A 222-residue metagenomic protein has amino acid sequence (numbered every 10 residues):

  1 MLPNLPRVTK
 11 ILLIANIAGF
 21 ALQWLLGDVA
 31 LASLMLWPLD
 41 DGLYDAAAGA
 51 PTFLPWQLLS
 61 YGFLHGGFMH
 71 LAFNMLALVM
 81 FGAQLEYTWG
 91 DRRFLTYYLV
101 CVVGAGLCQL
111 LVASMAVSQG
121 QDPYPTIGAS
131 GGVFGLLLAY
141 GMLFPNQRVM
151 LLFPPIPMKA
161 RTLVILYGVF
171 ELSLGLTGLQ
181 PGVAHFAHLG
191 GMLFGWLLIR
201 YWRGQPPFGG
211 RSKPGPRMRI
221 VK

Functional and structural regions predicted by a protein language model:
M1-A21, R92, E171-K222: C-terminal transmembrane module of polytopic alpha-helical membrane proteins
P3-V8, A50-Y140, L176-M192: Transmembrane helix-loop-helix
G19-L31: Alpha-helical transmembrane segments of multi-pass membrane proteins
D28-F63: Extracytosolic (periplasmic/ER-lumenal) interhelical loops and adjacent juxtamembrane/interface segments of multi-pass
G82, A139-L143, G195-I199, R203: Hydrophobic transmembrane alpha-helices
Y87-T88, L143-I156, R203-R211: Alpha-helical transmembrane bundle and helix-membrane interface signal in multi-pass integral membrane proteins
L137-E171: Multi-pass alpha-helical transmembrane bundles in non-GPCR membrane proteins that perform intramembrane catalysis
